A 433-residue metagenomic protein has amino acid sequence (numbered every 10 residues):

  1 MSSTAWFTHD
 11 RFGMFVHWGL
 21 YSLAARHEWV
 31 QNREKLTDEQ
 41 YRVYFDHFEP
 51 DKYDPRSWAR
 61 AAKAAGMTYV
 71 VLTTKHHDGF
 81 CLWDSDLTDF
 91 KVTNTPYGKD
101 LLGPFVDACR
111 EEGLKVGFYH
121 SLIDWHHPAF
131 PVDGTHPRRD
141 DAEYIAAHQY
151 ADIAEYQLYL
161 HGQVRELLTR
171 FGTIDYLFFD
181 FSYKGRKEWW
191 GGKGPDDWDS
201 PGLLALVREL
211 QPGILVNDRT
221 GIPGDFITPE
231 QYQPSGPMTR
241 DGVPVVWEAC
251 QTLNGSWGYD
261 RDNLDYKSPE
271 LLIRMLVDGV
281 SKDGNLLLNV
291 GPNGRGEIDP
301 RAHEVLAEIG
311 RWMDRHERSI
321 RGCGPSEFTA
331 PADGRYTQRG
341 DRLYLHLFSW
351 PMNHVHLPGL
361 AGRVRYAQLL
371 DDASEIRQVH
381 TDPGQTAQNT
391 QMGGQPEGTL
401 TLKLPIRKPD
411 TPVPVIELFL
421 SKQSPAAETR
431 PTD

Functional and structural regions predicted by a protein language model:
M1-D433: Mature catalytic domains of secreted/periplasmic carbohydrate-active enzymes
